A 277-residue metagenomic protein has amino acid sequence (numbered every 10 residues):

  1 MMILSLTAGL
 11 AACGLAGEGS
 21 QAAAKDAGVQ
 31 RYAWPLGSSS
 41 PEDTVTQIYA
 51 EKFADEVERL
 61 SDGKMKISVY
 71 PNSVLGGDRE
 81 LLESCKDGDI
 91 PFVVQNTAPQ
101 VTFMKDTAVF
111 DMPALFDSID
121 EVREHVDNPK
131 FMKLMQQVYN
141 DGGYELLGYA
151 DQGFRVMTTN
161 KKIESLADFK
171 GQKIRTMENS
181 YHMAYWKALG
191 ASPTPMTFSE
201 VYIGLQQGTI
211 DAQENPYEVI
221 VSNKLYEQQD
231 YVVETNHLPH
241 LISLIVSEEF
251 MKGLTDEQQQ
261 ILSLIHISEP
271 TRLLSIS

Functional and structural regions predicted by a protein language model:
M1-A16: Sec-dependent N-terminal signal peptides of Gram-positive bacterial secreted proteins and lipoproteins
G14-E121, K130, Q137-S268, R272: N-terminal secretory/targeting leader peptides
E124: Short beta-strand-centered segments that line the small-molecule binding cleft or hinge of alpha/beta clamshell
S275-S277: Serine residues within intrinsically disordered or low-complexity segments
